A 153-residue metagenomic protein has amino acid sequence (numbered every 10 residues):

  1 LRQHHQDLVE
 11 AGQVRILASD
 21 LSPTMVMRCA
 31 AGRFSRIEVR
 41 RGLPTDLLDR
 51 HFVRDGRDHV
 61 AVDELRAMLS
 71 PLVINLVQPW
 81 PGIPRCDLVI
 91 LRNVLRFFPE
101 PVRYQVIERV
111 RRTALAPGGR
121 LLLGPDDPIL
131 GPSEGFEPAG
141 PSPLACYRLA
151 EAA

Functional and structural regions predicted by a protein language model:
L1-H5: Short, well-ordered amphipathic alpha-helices
D7-I90, V94-V102: Extended basic-aromatic, gly/pro-enriched interface segments that bind polyanionic ligands
A11, L115-L121: Short glycine-dipeptide loop
L91, V102-V106, S142-A145: Signature of N6-adenine DNA methyltransferases within the class I
Y104-P117: A short glycine-rich, Lys/Arg-flanked "PGG" loop and its adjoining helix->strand segment in the class I
L123-P125: Acidic carboxylate diad motif detector
D127-L130: Conserved H-loop
P132-A153: Core SAM-dependent methyltransferase catalytic element
